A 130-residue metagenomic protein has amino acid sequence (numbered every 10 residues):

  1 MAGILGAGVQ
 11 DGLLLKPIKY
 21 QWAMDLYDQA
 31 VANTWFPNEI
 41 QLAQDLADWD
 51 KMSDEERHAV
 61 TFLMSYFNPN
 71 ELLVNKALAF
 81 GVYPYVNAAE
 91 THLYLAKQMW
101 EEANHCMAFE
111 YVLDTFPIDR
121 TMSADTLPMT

Functional and structural regions predicted by a protein language model:
M1-T130: Non-heme di-metal
